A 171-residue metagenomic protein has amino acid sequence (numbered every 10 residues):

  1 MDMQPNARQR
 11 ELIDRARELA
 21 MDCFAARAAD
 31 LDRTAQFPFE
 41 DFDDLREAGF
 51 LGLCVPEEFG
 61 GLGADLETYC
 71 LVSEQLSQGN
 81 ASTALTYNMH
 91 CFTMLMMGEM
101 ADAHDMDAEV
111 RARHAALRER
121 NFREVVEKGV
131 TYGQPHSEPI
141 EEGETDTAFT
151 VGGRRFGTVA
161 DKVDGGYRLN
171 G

Functional and structural regions predicted by a protein language model:
M1-E74: Alpha-helical interface subdomain recognition
F39, D43-R46, L53-N170: Glycine-rich flavin
